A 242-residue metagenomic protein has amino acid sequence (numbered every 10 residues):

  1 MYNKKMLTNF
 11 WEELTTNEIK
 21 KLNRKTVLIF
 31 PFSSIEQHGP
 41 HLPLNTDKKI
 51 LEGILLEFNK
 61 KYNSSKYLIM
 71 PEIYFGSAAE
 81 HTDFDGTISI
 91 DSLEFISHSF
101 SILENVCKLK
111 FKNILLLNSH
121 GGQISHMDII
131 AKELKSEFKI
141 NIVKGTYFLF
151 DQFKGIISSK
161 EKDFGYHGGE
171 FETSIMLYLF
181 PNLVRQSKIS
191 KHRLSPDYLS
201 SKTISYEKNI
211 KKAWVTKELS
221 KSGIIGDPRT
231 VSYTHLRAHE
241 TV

Functional and structural regions predicted by a protein language model:
Y2-G39: Active-site and ligand/interface coordination hotspots across diverse enzymes and nucleic-acid-associated assemblies
F10-E12, L28, F75-F171: Active-site histidine-anchored catalytic micro-motif
D47-N59: Short catalytic helix/loop segments, enriched in acidic residues and glycine and frequently bearing histidine
P71-G76, I210: Short glycine-enriched loops at secondary-structure junctions
N141-S220: Catalytic cores of processing enzymes, dominated by hydrolases/peptidases, characterized by acidic/His-rich
K217-Y233: Short helix/strand-capping connector loops at secondary-structure junctions
H235-A238, V242: Single conserved hydrophobic/aromatic residue that forms the stacking wall/gate of nucleotide- or nucleobase-binding
